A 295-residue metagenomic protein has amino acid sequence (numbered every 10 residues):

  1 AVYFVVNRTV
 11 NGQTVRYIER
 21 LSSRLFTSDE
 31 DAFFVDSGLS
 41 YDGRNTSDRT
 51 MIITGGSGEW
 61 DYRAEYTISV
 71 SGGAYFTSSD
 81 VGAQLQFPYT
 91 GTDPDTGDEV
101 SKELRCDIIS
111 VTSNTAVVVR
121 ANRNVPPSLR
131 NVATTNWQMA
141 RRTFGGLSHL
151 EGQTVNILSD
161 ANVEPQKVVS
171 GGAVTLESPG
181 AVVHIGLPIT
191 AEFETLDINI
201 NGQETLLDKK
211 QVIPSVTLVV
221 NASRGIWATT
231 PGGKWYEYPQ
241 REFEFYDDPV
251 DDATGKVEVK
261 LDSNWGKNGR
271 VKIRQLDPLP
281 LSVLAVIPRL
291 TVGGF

Functional and structural regions predicted by a protein language model:
A1-F295: Beta-sheet repeat architectures centered on beta-propellers
